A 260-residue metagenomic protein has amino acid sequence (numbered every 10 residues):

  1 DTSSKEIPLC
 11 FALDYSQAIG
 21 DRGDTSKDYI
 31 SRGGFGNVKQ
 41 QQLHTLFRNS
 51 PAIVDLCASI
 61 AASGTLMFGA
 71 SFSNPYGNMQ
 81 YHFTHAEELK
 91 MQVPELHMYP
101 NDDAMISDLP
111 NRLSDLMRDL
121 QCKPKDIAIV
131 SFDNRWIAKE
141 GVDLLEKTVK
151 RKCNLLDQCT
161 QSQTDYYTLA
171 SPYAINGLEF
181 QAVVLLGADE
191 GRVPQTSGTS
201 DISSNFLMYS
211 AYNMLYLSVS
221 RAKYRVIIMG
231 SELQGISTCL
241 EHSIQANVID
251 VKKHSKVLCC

Functional and structural regions predicted by a protein language model:
D1-L217, R221-C260: Conserved helicase motor core of SF1/SF2 NTP-dependent helicases
